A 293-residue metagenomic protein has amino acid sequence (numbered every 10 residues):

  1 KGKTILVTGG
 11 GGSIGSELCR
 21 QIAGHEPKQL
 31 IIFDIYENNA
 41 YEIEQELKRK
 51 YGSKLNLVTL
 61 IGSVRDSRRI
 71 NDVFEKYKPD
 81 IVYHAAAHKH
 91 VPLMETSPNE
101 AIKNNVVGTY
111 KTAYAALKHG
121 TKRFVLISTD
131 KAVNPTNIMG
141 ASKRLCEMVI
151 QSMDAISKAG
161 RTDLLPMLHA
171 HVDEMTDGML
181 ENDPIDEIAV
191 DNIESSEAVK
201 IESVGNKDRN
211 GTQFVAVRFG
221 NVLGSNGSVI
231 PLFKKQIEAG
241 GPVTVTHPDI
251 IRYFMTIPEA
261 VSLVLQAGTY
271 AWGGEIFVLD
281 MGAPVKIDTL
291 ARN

Functional and structural regions predicted by a protein language model:
K1-D80, V172, T176-E197: N-terminal Rossmann/SDR dinucleotide-binding element
T59, A101, F124, F214-V217: Hydrophobic/aromatic anchor residues within beta-strands of the central parallel beta-sheet of Rossmann-like
L60-I61, K103, H247: Conserved residues in the N-terminal Rossmann fold of short-chain dehydrogenase/reductase
K78, H84, H88-E147, S152-E174 (+2 more regions): Conserved Rossmann-fold NAD(P)-dependent oxidoreductase catalytic core, especially the SDR/UDP-sugar
G108, S225-L232, T246-L265, K286-R292: Substrate-positioning beta->alpha
I138-S142, V222, T256: The catalytic Tyr-centered alpha-helix of NAD(P)H-dependent dehydrogenases
Q151-S228, L232-I251, E275-V278: Conserved beta-loop-beta element that borders a ligand/cofactor-binding pocket
Y270-N293: Mid/C-terminal beta-alpha module of Rossmann-like enzyme folds, strongest in SDR-family dehydrogenases/epimerases
